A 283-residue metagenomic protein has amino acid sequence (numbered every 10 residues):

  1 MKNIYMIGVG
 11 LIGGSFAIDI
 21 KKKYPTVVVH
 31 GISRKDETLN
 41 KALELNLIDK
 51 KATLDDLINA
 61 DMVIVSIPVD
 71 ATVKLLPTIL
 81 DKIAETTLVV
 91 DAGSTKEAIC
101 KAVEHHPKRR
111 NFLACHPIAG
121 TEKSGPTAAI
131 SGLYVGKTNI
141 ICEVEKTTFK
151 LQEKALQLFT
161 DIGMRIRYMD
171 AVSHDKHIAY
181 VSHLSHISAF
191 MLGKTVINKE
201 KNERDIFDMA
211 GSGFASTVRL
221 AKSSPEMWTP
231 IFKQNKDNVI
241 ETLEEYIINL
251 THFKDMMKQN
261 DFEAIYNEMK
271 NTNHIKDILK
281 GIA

Functional and structural regions predicted by a protein language model:
M1-L54, I58: NAD(P)+-binding Rossmann beta1-loop-alpha1 motif at the extreme N-terminus of oxidoreductases
N3, V28, N111, T138 (+1 more regions): Residues at the starts of beta-strands that form the adenosine-phosphate
L54-I83, T87-V90: Rossmann-like NAD(P)-binding element
I67-V69, S94, P117, E145: Short glycine-/small-residue-rich Rossmann-like dinucleotide-binding loops
P77-T127: Rossmann-like NAD(P)(H) cofactor-binding subdomain of soluble oxidoreductases
L133-R219: Internal alpha-helical scaffold of NAD(P)-dependent oxidoreductase catalytic cores
E203-T272: Interdomain hinge/lid region at the active-site interface of Rossmann-like NAD(P)-dependent oxidoreductases
